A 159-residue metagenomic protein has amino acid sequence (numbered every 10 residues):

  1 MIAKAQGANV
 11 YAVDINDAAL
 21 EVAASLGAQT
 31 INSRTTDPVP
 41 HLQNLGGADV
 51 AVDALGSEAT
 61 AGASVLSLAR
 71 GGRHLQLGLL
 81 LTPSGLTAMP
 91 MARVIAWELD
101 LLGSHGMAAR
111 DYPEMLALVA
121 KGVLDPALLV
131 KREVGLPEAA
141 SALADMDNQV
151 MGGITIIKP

Functional and structural regions predicted by a protein language model:
M1-T36: Mid-domain Rossmann-like dinucleotide-binding core that forms the NAD(H)/NADP(H) cofactor-binding site
G27, G47-D49: Local beta-strand N-terminus motif with an aromatic residue
R34, G56, G135-E138: Short loop/turn segments at beta->alpha junctions
T36-G46: Short amphipathic alpha-helix with an adjacent loop that forms part of the alpha/beta core around
D49-V52, L75: N-terminal Rossmann-like NAD(P) cofactor-binding module of classical short-chain dehydrogenase/reductase
E58-K121, K158-P159: Glycine-rich phosphate-binding loop and adjacent beta-alpha segment of Rossmann(oid) nucleotide-cofactor-binding
A109-P159: C-terminal hydrophobic helical "lid"/dimerization subdomain of Rossmann-like NAD(P)H-dependent oxidoreductases
